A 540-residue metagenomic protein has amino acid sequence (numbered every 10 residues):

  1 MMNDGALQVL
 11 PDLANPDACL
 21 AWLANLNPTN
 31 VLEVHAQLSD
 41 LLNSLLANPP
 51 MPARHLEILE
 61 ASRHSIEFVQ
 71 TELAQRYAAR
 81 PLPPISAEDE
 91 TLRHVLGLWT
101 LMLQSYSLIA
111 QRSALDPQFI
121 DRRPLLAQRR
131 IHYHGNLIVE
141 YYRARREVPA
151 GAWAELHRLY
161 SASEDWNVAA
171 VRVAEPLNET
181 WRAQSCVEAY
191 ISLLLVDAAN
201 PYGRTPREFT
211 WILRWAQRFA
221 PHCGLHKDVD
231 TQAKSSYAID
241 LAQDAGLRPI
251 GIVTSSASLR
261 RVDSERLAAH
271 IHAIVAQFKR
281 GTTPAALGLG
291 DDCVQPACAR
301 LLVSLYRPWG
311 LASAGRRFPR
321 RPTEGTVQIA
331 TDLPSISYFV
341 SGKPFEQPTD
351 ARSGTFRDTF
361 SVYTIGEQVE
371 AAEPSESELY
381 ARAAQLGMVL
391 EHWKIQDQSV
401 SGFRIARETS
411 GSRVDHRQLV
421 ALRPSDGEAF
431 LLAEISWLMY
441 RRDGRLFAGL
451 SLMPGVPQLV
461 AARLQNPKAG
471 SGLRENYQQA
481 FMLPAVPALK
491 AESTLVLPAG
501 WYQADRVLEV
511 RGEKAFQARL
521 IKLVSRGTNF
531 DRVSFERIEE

Functional and structural regions predicted by a protein language model:
M1-V168: Generic N-terminal leader/targeting and pre-domain segments
H35, H55, H64, H94 (+6 more regions): Histidine (H) residue identity feature
Y77, Y106, Y133, Y141-Y142 (+11 more regions): Sequence-level detector for tyrosine residue identity
N167-T355: Extended, domain-scale alpha-helical bundle/helix-rich regions
P308-A429, W437-P457, N466-E540: Short strand-loop-strand
